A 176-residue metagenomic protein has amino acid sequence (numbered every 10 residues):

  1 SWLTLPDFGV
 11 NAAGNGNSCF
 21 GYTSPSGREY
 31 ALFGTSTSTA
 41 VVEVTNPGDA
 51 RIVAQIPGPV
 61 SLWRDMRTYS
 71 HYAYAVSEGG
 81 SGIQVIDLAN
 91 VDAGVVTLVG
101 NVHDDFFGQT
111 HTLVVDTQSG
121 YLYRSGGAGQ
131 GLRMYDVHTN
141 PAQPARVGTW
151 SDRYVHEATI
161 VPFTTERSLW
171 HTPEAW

Functional and structural regions predicted by a protein language model:
S1-W176: Feature marking well-ordered beta-strand scaffolds used for ligand recognition
